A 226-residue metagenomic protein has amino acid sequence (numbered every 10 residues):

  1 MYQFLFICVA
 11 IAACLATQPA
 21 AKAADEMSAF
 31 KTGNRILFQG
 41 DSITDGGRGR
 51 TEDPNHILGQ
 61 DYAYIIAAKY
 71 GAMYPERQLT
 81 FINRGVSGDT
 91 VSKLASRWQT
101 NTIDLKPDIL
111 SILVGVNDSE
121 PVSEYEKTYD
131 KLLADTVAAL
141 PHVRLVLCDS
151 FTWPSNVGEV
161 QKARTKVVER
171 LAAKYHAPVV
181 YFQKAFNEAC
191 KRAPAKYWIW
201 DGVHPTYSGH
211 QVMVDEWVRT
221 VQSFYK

Functional and structural regions predicted by a protein language model:
L5-A16: Bacterial N-terminal signal peptides
A21-A23: Boundary at the C-terminal end of the N-terminal hydrophobic targeting segment
S28-H56: Short glycine-rich His-centered loop
F30, D61-T80, D89, K93-K226: Alpha-helical cap/lid subdomain in secreted, periplasmic, or secretory-pathway luminal O-acyl-processing enzymes
G85-S87: Short, solvent-exposed turn/loop segments enriched in Gly/Ser/Thr/Pro and often Arg
